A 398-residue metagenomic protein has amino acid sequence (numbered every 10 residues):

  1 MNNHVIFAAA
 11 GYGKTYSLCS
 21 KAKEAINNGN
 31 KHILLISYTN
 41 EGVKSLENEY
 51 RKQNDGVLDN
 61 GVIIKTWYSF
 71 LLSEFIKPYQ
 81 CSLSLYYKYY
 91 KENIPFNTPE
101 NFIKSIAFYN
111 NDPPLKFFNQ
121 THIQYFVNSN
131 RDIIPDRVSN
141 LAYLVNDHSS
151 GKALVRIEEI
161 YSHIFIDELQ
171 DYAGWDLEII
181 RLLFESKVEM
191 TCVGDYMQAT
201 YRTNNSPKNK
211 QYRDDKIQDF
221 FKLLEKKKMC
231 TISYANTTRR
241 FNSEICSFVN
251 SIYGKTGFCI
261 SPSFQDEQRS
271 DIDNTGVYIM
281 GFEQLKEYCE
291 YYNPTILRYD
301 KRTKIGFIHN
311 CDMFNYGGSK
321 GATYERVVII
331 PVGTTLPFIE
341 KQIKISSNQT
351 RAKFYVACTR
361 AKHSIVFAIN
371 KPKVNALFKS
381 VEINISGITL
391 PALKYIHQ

Functional and structural regions predicted by a protein language model:
M1-Q398: The feature marks helicase ATPase cores and/or their adjacent C-terminal helical subdomains in SF1/SF2/AAA+ helicases
